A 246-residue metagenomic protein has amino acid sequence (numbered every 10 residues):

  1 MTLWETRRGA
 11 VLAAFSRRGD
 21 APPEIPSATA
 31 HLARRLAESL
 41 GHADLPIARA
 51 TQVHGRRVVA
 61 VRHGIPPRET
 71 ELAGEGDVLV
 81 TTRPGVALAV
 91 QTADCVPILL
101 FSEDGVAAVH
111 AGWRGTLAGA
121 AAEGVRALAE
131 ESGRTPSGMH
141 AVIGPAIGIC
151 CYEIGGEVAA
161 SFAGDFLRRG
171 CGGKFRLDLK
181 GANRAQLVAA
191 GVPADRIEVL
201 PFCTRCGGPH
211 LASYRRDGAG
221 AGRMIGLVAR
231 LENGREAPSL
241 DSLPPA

Functional and structural regions predicted by a protein language model:
M1-A246: Active-site microenvironment for binding and transforming phosphate-containing groups
